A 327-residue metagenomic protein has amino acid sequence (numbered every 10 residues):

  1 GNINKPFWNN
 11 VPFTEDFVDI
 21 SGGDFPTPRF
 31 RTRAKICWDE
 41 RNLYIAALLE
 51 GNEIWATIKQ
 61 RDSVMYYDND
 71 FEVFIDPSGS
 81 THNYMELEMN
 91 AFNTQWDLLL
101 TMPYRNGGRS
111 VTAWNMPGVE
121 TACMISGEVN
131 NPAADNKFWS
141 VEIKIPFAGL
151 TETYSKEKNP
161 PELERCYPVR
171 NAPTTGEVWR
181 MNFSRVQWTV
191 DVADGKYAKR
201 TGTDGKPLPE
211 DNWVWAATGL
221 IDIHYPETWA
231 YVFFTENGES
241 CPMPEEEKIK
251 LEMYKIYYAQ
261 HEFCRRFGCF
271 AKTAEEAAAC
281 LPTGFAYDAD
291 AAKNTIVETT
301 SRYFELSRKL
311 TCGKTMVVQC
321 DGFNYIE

Functional and structural regions predicted by a protein language model:
N2-Y257: Structural preference for beta-rich elements and adjacent junctions enriched in aromatics
F234-E247, Y258-C320, Y325-E327: Extracellular/periplasmic head regions of type IV pilus-like filament subunits
